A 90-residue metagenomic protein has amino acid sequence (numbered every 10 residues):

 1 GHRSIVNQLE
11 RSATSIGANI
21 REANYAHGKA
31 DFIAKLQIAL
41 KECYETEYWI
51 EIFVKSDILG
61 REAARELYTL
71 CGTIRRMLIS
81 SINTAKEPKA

Functional and structural regions predicted by a protein language model:
G1-A90: Short, C-terminally biased terminal segments at protein or domain edges
